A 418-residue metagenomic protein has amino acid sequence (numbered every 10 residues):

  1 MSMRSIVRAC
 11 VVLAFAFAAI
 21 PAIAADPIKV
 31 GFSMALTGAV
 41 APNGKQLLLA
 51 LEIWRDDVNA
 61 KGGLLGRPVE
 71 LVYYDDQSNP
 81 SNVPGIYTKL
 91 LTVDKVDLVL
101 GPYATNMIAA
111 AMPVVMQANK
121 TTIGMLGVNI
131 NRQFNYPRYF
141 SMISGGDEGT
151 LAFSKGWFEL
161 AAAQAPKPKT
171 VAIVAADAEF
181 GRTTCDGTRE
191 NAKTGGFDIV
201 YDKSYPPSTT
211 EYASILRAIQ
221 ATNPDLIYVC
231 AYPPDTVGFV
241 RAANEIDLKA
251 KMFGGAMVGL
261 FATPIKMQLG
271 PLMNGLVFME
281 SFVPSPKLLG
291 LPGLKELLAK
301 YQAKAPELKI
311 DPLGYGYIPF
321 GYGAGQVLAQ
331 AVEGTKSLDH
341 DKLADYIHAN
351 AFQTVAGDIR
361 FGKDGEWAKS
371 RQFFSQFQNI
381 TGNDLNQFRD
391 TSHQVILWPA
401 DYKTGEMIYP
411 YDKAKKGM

Functional and structural regions predicted by a protein language model:
M1-V11: Bacterial N-terminal signal peptides that target proteins for export
A9-P21: Bacterial N-terminal signal peptides
I28, L49-L71, A162-P166, K193-G196: Signal peptide-proximal N-terminal region of secreted/periplasmic/extracellular or secretory-lumen proteins
I28, N274, H348-M418: Solvent-exposed, acidic/polar segments of extracytosolic/periplasmic ligand-binding ectodomains
I28-E52, Y74-S81, Y103-N106, V174-T183 (+3 more regions): Extracytoplasmic "Venus flytrap"
P42-L49, K61-F134, M142, Y205-Y212 (+1 more regions): Beta-alpha junction/loop-to-helix N-cap segments that form part of ligand/metal-binding clefts
V96-D202, K251-F278: Extracytoplasmic ligand/sensor domains, especially the bilobed periplasmic-binding protein
S144, A243-Y322, E333, F388-T391 (+2 more regions): Extracellular/periplasmic periplasmic-binding protein-like sensory domains
